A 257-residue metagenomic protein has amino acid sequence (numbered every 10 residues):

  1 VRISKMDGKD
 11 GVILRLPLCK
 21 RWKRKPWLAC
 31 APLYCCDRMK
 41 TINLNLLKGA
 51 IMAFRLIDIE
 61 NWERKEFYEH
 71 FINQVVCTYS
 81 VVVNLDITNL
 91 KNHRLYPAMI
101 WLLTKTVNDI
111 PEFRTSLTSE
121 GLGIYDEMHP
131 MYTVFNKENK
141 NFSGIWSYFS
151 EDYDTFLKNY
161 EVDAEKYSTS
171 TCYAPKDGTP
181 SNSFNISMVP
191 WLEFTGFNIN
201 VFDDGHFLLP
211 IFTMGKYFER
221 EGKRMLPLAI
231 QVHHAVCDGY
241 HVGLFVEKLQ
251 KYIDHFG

Functional and structural regions predicted by a protein language model:
C19, C30, C35-C36: Cysteine-centered motifs
G49-R94: N-terminal beta-alpha "docking/capping" segments at the starts of catalytic domains in thioester/acy l-group-handling
I72-L90, E127-E151, M225-Q231: Acyl/amide activation-and-transfer machinery of modular secondary-metabolite enzymes
H93-P130: Hydrophobic "lid/gating" helix adjacent to the active-site nucleophile that controls access to an acyl-thioester pocket
N136-F194: Helical lid/core segments from catalytic subdomains that handle acyl or acyl-like groups
T179-W191, P210-E247: Histidine-centered acyl-transfer/condensation active-site motif and its immediate structural neighborhood
V189-I211: Glycine-rich active-site loop/lid that clamps phosphate-bearing ligands
